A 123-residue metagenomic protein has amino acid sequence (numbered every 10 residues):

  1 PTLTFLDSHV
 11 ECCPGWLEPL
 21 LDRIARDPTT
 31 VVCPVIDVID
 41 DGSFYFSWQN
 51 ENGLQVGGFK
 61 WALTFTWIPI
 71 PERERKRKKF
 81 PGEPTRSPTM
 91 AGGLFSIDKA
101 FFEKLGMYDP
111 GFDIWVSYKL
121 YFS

Functional and structural regions predicted by a protein language model:
P1, R26, M107: Active-site acidic short loop of glycosyltransferases
T2-T4, T29-V31, L94: Beta-sheet entry/capping signal
L3, D7-E11: The conserved acidic donor/metal-binding loop of glycosyltransferases
L6, V35, Y108: Conserved residues at the C-terminal ends of beta-strands
E11, G15-T66: Conserved donor NDP-sugar-binding/catalytic core segment of glycosyltransferases
P19-L20, T89, G93-F95, A100-G106 (+1 more regions): A short, conserved alpha-helix in the catalytic core of glycosyltransferases
T64-S96: A recurrent flexible, glycine/aromatic-enriched loop bordering the glycosyltransferase active site that acts as
